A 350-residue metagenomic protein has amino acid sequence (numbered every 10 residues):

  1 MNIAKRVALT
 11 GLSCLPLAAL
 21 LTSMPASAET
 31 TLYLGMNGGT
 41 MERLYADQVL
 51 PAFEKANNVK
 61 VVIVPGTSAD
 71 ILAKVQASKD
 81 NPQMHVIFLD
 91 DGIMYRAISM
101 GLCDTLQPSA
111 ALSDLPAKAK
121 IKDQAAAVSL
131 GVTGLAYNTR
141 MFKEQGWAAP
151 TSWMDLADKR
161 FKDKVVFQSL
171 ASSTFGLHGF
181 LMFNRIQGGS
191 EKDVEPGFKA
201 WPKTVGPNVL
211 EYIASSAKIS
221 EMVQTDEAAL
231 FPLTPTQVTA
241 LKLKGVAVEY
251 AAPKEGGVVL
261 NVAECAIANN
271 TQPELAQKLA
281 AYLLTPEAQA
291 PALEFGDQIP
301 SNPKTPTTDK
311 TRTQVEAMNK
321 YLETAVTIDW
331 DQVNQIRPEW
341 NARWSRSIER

Functional and structural regions predicted by a protein language model:
E29-R96: Early extracytoplasmic/lumenal segment of secretory-pathway proteins
G39-A46, Q83-M84, F88-Q224: Extracytoplasmic ligand-binding site segments that recognize negatively charged/polar headgroups
G92-R96, Q224, A229-A247: A ligand-binding cleft/hinge motif common to bilobed small-molecule-binding domains
D104-A110, Q124-A126, M154, L230 (+2 more regions): Short beta-strand->loop
A136-M141, N184-I186, L260-Q272, P291-E294: A bilobed periplasmic-binding-protein/Venus flytrap-type ligand-binding module shared by bacterial periplasmic
K199-V205, Y212-I213, K244-A268, K304: Periplasmic-binding protein-like
I267-A325: Mature extracytoplasmic/periplasmic domains
K310-R350: Extracellular/periplasmic bilobal clamshell ligand-binding domains
